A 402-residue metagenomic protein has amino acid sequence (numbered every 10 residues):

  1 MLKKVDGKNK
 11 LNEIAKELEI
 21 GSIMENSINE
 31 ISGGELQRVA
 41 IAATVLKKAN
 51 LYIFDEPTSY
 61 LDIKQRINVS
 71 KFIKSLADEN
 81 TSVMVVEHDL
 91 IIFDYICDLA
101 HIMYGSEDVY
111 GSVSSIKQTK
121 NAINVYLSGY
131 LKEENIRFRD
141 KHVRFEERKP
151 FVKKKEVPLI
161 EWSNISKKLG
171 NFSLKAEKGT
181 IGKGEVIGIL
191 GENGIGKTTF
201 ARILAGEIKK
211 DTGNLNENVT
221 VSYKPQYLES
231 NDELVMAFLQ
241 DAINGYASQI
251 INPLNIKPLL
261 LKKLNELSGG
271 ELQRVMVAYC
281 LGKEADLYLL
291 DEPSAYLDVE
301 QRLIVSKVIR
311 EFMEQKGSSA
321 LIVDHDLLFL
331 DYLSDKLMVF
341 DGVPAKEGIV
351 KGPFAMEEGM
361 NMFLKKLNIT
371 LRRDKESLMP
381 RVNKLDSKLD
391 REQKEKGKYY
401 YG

Functional and structural regions predicted by a protein language model:
M1-E30, K168, V219-L272, Y279 (+2 more regions): ABC-family P-loop ATPase nucleotide-binding domains
M1-N12, G105-N171, K175-K178, I243-S248 (+1 more regions): Pre-NBD coupling/linker segments of ABC/ABC-like ATPases
M1-N9, D89-K120, G182-G194, T198-A247 (+1 more regions): ABC ATPase nucleotide-binding domain signature region
S27, E56-P57, K64, E292-P293 (+1 more regions): Walker B catalytic motif
I41-A42, V69, V277, V305: Hydrophobic anchor residue at the start of the ABC signature
L46-N50, L281-D286: A short, proline-enriched helix->beta-strand linker immediately N-terminal to the Walker B motif in ABC-type P-loop
R66-E79, R302-K316: Helical segment within the ABC ATPase nucleotide-binding domain
N80-V86, G317-V323: Conserved H-loop
